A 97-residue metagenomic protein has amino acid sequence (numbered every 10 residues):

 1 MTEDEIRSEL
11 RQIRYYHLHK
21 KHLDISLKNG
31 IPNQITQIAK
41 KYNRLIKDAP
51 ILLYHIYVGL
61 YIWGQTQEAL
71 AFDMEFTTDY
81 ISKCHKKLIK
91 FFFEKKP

Functional and structural regions predicted by a protein language model:
M1-L45, P97: N-terminal interaction/assembly modules
K47-D48, E75: Short, conserved sequence motifs enriched in acidic/basic residues, glycine, and aromatics that mark functional "hot
D48-Q65: Short amphipathic alpha helix immediately N-terminal
W63-Y80: Helix-turn-helix DNA-binding module
C84-K87: Residues within the DNA-recognition helix of helix-turn-helix
I89-P97: C-terminal flanking helix
